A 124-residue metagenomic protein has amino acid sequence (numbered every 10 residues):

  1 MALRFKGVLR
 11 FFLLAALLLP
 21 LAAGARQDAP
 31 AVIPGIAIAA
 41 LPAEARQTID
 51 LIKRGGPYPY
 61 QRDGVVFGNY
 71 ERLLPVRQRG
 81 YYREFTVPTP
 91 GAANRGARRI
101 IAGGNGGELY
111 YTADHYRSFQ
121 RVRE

Functional and structural regions predicted by a protein language model:
L3-K6, R10-P20: Bacterial N-terminal signal peptides
K6, F12, D28, I100-I101 (+1 more regions): Small/flexible residues
L18-L19, A29, I33, N94: Low-complexity, intrinsically disordered or weakly predicted helical/coil tracts enriched in serine/threonine
A25-P75: N-terminal secretory signal peptides
K53-E124: Functional cores of ribonucleases/endoribonucleases
